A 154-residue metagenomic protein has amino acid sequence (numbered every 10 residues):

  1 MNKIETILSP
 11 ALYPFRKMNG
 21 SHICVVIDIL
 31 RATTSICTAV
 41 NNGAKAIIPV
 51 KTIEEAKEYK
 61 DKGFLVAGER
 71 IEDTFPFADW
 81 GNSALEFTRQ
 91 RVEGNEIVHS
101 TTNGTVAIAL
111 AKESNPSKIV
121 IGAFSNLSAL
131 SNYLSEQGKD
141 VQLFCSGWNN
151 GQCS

Functional and structural regions predicted by a protein language model:
M1-E58: N-terminal glycine-/serine-/threonine-rich phosphate-binding loop
K17, S35-A39, K60, F77-A78 (+2 more regions): Short, glycine/acidic-enriched capping/hinge loops at junctions between secondary-structure elements
I48-D140, W148: Acidic/Gly/His-enriched mid-domain segments of enzyme catalytic cores or analogous surface patches that mediate
S146-S154: Phosphate/ribose-phosphate-bearing ligand recognition and processing surfaces, centered on ADP-ribose/NAD(+/P+) systems
